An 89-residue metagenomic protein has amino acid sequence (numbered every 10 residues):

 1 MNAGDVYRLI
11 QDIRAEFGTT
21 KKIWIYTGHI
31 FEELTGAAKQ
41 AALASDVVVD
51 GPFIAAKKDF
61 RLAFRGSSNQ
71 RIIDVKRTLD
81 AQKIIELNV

Functional and structural regions predicted by a protein language model:
M1-I25, H29-A38: Conserved Radical SAM active-site core
M1-R14, K58-V89: P-loop/Walker A phosphate-binding loop and immediately adjacent motor/lid segment at beta-alpha junctions
G18, Q40-L43, G66: Short, conserved loop/helix-junction motifs that constitute active-site signature segments in enzyme catalytic cores
K21-K22, V47, R71: Proline-centered loop/turn at the N-terminus of a beta-strand
H29, P52, S67: Gly/Ser/Thr-rich helix-start
I30, A55, L79: Residue-level detector of flexible, active-site-proximal loop/helix-junction positions within diverse enzyme catalytic
G36-K57: Structural recognition of alpha->loop->beta junctions
